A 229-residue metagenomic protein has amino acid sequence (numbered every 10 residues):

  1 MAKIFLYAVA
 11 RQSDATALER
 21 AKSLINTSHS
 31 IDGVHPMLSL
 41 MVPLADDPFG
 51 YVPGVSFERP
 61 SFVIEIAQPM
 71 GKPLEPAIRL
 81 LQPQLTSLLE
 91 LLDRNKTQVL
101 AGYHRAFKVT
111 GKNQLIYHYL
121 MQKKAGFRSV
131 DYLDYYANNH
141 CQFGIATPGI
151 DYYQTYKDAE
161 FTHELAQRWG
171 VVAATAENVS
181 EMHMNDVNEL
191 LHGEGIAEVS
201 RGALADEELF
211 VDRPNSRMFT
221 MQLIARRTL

Functional and structural regions predicted by a protein language model:
M1-L229: Macromolecular interaction modules
